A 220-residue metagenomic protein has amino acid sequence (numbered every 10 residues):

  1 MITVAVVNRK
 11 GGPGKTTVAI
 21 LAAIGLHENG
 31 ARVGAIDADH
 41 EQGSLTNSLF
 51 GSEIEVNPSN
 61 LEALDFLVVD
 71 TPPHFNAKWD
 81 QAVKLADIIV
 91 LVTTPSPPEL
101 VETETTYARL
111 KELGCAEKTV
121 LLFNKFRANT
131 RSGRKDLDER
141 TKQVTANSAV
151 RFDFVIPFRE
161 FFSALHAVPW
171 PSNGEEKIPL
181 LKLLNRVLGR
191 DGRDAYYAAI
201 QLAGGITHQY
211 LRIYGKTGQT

Functional and structural regions predicted by a protein language model:
I2-A38: Walker A/P-loop phosphate-binding motif and the immediately C-terminal alpha-helix
A35, L91, V120-F123: Structural beta-sheet core signal
Q42-I54: P-loop NTPase switch/communication element
N60-W79: Switch II (G3) loop of P-loop NTPases
N76-P97: Inter-motif core of Ras-like GTPase G domains
V101-T119, N124: Conserved C-terminal guanine-recognition region of P-loop GTPase G domains, centered on the G4
R127-A128, K135-I178: Beta-strand-loop-alpha "switch" segments that mediate conformational coupling across diverse proteins
S172-T220: NTP-binding/hydrolysis catalytic cores, primarily Walker-type P-loop NTPases
